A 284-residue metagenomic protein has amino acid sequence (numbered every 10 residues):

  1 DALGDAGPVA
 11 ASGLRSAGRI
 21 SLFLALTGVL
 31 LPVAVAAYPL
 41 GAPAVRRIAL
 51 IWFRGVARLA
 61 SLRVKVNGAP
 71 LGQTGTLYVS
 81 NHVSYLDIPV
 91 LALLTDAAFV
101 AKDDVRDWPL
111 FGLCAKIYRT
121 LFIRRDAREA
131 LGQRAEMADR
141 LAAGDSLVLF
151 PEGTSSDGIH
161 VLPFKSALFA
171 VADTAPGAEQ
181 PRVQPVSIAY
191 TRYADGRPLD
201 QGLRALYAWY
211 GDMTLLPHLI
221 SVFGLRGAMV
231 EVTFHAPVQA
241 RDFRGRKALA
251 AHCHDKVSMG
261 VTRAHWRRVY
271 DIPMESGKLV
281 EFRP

Functional and structural regions predicted by a protein language model:
D1-D5, R63-G68, I88, R106 (+6 more regions): Soluble, non-transmembrane catalytic domains of enzymes that act on hydrophobic metabolites at membranes
A2-V66, L113-I117: A transmembrane-helix-recognition feature enriched in membrane-embedded lipid enzymes and envelope glyco-/phospholipid
T27-P43, A57-L59, T74-R128, A178-E179: Catalytic core of membrane glycerolipid acyltransferases/transacylases, capturing the structured, soluble-facing
G68-L71, E136-A142: Short amphipathic alpha-helix with an adjacent loop that forms part of the alpha/beta core around
G75-L77, S146-F150, R182: Residue-level preference for the first positions of well-ordered beta-strands
F111-G112, D126, G158-R244, H252 (+1 more regions): A cross-family acyltransferase "interaction/gating" segment
M137-A138, D145-F164: Soluble extracytoplasmic domains of inner/organellar membrane proteins
